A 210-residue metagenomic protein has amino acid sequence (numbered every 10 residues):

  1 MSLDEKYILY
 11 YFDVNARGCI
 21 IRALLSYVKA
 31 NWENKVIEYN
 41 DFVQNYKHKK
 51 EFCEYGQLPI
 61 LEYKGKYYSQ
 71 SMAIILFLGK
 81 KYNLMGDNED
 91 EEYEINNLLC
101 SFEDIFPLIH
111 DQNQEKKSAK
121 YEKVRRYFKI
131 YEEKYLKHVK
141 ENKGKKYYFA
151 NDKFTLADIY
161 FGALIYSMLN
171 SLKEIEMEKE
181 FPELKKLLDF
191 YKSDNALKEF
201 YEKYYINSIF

Functional and structural regions predicted by a protein language model:
M1-A119, R126: GST-like domain detector, emphasizing the conserved glutathione-binding G-site in the N-terminal thioredoxin-like
S2, K185, F190-F210: C-terminal helix/juxtamembrane-tail motif
Y7-L9, E174-I175, E199: Short, contiguous strand/loop micro-motifs
I60, Y67, Y147, A196-E199: Conserved beta-strand positions that form and line the central face of beta-propeller blades
L78, D87-D90, E94, L98-A196: GST-like fold's C-terminal all-alpha helical module
